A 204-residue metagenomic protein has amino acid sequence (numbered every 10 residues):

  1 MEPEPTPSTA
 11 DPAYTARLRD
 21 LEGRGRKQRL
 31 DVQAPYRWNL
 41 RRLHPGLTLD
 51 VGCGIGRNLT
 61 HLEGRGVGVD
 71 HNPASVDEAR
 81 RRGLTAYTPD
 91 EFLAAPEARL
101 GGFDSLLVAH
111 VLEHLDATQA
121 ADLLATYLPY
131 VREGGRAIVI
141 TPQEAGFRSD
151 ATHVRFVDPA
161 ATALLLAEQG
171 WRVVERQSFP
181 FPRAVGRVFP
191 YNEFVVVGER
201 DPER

Functional and structural regions predicted by a protein language model:
M1-L107, T118-L124, Q177, Y191-V195 (+1 more regions): Conserved N-terminal segment of class I S-adenosyl-L-methionine
L93, E144-A145, F179-F181: Conserved beta-strand edge residues that scaffold enzyme active sites
H110-H114: Short catalytic micro-motifs in class I SAM-dependent methyltransferases
A121-E133: A short glycine-rich, Lys/Arg-flanked "PGG" loop and its adjoining helix->strand segment in the class I
G134-P142: Conserved beta-strand signature within the Rossmann-like core of class I S-adenosyl-L-methionine
G146-A161: Acceptor-substrate binding/catalytic loop of class I
W171-P182: Conserved S-adenosyl-L-methionine
R183-V188: Short proline/glycine-enriched turn/loop segments at secondary-structure junctions
